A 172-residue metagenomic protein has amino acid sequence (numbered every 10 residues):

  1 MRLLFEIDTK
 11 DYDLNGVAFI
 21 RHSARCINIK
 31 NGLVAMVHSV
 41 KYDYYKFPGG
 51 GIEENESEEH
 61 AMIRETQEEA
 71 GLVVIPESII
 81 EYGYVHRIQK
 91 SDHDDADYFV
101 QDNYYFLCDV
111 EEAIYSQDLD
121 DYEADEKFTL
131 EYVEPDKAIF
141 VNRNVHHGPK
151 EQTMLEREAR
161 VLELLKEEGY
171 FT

Functional and structural regions predicted by a protein language model:
M1-R25: Acidic, metal-coordinating catalytic segment for phosphate/diphosphate chemistry, firing primarily on the Nudix
A18, Y44-Y45, R87-K90: Short, solvent-exposed loop/turn segments at secondary-structure junctions
A18-F19, A96-D102, Y122-K127: A generic structural micro-feature
I29-E69, V73: Conserved Nudix-box catalytic region and its N-terminal flanking loop in Nudix hydrolases and closely related
Y44, I114-T172: Nudix hydrolase/Nudix homology domain
I52, V85, V110, P135-A138: Hydrophobic pocket-lining residues within nucleotide cofactor-binding pockets
V73-G83: A short coil-to-beta-strand element that immediately follows conserved catalytic motifs
R87-Q117, E131: Active-site-adjacent beta-strand/loop module that shapes the phosphate/pyrophosphate-binding cleft
